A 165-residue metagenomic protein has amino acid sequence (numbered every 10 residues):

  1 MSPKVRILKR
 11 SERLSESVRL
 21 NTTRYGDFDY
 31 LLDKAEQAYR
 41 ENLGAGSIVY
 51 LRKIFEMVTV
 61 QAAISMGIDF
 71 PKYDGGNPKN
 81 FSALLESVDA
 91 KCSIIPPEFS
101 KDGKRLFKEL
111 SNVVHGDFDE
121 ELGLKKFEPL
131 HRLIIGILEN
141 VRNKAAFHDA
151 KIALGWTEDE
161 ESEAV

Functional and structural regions predicted by a protein language model:
M1-D27: Helix-loop junctions and short alpha-helical segments
M1-I7, F70-V165: Long, charged low-complexity segments
S47-F70: Hydrophobic alpha-helical packing segments in soluble, helical-rich domains
